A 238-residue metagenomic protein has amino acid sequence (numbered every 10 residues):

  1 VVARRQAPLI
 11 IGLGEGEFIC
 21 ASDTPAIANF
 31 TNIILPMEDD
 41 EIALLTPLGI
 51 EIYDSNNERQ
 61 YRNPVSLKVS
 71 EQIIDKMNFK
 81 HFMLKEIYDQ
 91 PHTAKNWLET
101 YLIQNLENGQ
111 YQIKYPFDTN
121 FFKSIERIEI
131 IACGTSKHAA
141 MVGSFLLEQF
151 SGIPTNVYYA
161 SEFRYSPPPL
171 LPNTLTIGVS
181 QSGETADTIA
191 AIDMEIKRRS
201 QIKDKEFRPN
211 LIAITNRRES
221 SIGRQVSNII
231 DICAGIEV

Functional and structural regions predicted by a protein language model:
V1-E126, S136, F145, Q149-F150 (+1 more regions): N-terminal segments that mediate ammonia production and transfer in glutamine-dependent amidotransferase systems
K123-V238: Glycine-rich phosphate-binding loops that contact phosphosugars or nucleotide phosphates
